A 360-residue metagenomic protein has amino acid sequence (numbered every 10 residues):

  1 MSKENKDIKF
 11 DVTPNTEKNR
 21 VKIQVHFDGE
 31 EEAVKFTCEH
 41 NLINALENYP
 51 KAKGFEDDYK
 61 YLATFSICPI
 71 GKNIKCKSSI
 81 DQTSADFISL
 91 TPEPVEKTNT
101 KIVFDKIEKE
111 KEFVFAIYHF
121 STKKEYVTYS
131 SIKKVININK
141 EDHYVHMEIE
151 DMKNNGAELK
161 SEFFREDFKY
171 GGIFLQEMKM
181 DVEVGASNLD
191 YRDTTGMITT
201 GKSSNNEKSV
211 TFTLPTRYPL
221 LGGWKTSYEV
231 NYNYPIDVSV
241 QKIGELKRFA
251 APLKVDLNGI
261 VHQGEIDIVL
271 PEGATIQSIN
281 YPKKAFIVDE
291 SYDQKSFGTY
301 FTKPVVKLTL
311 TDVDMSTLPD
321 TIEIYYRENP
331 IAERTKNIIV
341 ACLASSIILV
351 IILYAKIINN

Functional and structural regions predicted by a protein language model:
M1-N360: Lumenal/extracellular ectodomains and adaptor appendage modules of the eukaryotic vesicle/secretory system
